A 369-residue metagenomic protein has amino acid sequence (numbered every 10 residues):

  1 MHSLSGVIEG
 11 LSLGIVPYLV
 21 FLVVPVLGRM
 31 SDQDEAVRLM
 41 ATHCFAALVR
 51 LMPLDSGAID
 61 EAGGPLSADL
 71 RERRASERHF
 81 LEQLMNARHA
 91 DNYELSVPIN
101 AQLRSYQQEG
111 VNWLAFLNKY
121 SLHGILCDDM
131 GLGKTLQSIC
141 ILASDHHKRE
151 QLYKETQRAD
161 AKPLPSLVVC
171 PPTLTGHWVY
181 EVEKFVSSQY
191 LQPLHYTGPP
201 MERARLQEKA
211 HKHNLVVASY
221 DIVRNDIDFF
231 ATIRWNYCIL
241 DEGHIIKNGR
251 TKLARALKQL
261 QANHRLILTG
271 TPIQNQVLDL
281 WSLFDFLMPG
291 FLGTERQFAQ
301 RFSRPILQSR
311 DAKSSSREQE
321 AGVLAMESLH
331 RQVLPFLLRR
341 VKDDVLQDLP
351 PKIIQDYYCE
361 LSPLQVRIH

Functional and structural regions predicted by a protein language model:
M1-V7: HEAT-repeat alpha-solenoid elements in large eukaryotic scaffold proteins
G10-G14, L253-A256: Alpha-solenoid ARM/HEAT helical repeat scaffolds used for protein-protein interactions
S12-V24: Core helices of alpha-solenoid repeat scaffolds
P25-R29: Alpha-solenoid HEAT/Armadillo-like helical repeat scaffolds in large eukaryotic proteins
Q33-D34: Short inter-helical turns and helix N-cap capping residues of alpha-solenoid HEAT/ARM repeat scaffolds
C44-S56, L70-R310, H330-H369: ASCE P-loop NTPase motor core, strongest for the SF2 helicase catalytic module
S315-L324, I354-E360: A short helix-loop-helix "switch/interaction" segment in the helical subdomain of ASCE P-loop NTPases
